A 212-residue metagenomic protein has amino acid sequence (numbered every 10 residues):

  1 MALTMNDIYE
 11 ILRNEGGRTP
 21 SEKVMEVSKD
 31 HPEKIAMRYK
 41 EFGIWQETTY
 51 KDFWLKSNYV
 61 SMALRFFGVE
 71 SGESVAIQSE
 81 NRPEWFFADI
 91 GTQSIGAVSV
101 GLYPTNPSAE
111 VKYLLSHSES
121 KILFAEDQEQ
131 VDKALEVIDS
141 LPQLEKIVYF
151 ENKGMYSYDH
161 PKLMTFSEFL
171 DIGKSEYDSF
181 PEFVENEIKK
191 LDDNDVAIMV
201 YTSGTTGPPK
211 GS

Functional and structural regions predicted by a protein language model:
M1-P20: Flexible, non-catalytic linker and terminal segments flanking ANL/adenylate-forming cores
K23-T48, G154-M155: AMP-dependent adenylate-forming
E33-I35, M164-S167, K174-Y201, P208: Conserved pre-ATP/AMP-binding loop-to-beta segment of ANL
A36-I90, P107-K112, T165-L170: Conserved AMP-binding/adenylate-forming core of the ANL superfamily
N58-M62, E119, Q128, G207: Solvent-exposed alpha-helix faces
V75, T92, L123, V196 (+1 more regions): Conserved S/T- and glycine-rich ATP-binding loop of Class I adenylate-forming
S94-I172: Structural core segment of the AMP-binding/adenylate-forming
